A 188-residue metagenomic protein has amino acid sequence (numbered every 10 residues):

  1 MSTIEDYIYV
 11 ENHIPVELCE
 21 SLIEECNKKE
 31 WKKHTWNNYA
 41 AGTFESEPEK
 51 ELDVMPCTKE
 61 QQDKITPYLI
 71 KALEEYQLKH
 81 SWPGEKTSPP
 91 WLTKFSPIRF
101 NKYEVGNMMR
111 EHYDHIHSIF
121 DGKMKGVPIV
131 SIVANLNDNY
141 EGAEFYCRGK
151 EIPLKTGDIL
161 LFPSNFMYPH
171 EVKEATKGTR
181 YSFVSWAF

Functional and structural regions predicted by a protein language model:
M1-I159, M167-F188: Fe(II)/2-oxoglutarate oxygenase catalytic core
